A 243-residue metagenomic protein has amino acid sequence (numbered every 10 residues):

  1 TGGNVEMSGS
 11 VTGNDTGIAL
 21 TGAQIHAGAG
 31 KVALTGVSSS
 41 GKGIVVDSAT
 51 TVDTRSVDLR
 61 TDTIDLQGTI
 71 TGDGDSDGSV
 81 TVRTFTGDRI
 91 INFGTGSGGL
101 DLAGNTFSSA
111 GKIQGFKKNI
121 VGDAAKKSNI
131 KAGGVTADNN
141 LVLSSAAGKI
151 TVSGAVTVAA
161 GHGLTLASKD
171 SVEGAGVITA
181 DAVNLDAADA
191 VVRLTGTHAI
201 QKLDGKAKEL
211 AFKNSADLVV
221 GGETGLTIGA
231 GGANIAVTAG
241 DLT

Functional and structural regions predicted by a protein language model:
T1-T243: Extracellular lectin-like interaction modules
